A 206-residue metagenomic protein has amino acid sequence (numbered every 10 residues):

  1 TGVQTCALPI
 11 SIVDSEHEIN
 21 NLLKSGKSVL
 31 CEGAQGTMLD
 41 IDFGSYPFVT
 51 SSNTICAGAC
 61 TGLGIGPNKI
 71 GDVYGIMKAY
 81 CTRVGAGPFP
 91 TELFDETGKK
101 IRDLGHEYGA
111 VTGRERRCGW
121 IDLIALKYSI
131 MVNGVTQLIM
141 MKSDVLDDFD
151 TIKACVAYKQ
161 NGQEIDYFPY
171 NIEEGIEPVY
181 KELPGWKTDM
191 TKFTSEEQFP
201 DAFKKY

Functional and structural regions predicted by a protein language model:
T1-V3: Short, exposed "boundary/linker" segments that immediately precede the start of a downstream structural module
T5-Y206: Non-transmembrane, aqueous-exposed alpha-helical and coiled segments at domain scale
